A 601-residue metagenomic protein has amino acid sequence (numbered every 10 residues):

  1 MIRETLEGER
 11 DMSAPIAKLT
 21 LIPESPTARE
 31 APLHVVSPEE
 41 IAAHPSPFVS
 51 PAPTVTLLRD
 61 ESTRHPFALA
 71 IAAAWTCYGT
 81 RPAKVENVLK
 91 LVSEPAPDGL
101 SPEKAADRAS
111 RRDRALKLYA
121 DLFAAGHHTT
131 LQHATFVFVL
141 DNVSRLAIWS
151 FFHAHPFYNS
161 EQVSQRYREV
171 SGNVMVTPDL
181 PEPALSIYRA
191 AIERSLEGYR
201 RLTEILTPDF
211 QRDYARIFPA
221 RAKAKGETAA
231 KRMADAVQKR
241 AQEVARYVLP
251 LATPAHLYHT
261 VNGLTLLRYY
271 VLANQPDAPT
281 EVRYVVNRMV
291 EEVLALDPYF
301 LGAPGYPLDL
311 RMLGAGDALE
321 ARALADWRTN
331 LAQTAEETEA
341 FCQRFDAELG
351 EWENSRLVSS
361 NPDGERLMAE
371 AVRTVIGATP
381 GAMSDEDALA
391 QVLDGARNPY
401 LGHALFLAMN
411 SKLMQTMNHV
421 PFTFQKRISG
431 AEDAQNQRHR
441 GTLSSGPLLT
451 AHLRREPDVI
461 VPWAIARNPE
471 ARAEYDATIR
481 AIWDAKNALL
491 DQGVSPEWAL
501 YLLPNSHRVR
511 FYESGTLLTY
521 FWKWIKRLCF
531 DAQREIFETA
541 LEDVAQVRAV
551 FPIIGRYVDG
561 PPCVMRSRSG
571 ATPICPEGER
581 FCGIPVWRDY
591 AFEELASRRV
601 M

Functional and structural regions predicted by a protein language model:
I2-M601: A conserved ligand/cofactor-binding region detector
